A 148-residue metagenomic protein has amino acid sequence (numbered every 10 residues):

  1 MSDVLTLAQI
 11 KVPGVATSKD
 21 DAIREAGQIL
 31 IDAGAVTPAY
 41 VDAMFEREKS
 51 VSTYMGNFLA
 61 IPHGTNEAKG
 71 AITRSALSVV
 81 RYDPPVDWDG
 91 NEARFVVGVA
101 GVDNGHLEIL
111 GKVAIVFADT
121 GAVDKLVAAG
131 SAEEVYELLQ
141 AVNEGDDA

Functional and structural regions predicted by a protein language model:
M1-A148: Cytosolic covalent-transfer regions centered on His/Cys nucleophiles that carry phosphoryl or persulfide groups
